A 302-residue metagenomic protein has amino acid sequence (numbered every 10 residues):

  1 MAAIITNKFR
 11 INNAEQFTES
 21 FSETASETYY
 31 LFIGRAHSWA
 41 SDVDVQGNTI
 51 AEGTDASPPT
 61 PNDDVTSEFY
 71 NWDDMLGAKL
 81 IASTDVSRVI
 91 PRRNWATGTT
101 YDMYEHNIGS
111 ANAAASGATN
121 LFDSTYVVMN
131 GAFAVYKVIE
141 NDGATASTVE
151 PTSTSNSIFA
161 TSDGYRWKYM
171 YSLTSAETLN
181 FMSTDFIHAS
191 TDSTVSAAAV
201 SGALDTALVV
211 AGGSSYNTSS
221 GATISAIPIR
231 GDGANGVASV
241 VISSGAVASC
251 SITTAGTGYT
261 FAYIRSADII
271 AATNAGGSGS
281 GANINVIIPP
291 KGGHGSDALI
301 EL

Functional and structural regions predicted by a protein language model:
M1-V200, N283-I287, L302: Tryptophan-rich substrate-binding surfaces of secreted polymer-degrading and adhesive proteins
T161-L302: Conserved, function-critical positions that sit in or immediately flank catalytic and ligand-binding motifs
